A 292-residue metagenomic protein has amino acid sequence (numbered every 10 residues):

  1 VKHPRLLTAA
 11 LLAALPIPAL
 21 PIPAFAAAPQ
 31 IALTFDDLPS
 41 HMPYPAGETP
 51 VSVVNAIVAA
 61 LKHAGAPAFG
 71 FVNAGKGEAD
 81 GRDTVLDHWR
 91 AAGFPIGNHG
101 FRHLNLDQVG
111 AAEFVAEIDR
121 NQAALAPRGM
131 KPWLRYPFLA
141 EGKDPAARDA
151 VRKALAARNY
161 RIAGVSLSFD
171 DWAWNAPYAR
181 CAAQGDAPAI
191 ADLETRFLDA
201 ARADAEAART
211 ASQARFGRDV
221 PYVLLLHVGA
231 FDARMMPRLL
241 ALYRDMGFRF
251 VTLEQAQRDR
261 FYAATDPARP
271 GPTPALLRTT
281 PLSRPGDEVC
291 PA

Functional and structural regions predicted by a protein language model:
V1-A10: Bacterial N-terminal signal peptides that target proteins for export
A9-P21: Bacterial N-terminal signal peptides
A27-D144, L224, L242, D266: Active-site beta->alpha N-cap acidic-glycine motif
P45-G47, L104-P127, D144-R158, S166-R218 (+1 more regions): Alpha-helical scaffold elements lining the catalytic groove of polysaccharide deacetylases
K62-A68, G164, R218, V228-A292: C-terminal domain-boundary segment and adjacent tail
T84-V85, A150-V151, R238-L239: A short acidic, amphipathic alpha-helical/loop segment
A92-G93, A156-R161: Glycine-enriched alpha-helix->loop->beta-strand junction motifs that scaffold or abut catalytic
G100, P137, S166-S168, E254-Q257: Residues at the C-termini of beta-strands that transition into short coil/loop
